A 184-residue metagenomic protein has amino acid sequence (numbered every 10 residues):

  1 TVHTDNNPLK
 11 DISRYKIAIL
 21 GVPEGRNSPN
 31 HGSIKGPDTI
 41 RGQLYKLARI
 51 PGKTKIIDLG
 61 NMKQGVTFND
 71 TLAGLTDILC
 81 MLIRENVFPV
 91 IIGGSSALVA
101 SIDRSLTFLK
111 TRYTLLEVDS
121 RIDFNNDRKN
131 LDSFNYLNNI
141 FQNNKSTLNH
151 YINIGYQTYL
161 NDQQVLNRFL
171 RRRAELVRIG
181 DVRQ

Functional and structural regions predicted by a protein language model:
T1-I19, E24-Q184: Conserved alpha-helical scaffold segments that buttress catalytic/binding sites
